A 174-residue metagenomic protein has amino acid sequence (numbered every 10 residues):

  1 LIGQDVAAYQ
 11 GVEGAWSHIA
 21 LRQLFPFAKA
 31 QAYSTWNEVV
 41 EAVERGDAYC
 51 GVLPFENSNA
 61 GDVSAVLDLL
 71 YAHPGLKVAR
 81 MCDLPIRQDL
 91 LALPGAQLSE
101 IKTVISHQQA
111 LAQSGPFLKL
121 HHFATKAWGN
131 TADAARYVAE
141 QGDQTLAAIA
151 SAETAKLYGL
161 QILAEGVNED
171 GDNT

Functional and structural regions predicted by a protein language model:
L1-T174: Domain-level signature for soluble enzymes in the chorismate/prephenate branch of the shikimate pathway
